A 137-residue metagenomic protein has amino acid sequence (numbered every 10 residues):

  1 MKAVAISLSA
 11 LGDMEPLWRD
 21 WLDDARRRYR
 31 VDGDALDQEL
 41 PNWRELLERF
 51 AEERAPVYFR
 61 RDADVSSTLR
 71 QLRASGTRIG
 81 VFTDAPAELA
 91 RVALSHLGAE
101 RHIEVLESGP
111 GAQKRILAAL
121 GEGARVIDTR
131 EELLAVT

Functional and structural regions predicted by a protein language model:
M1, R70-R73, A87, R91-T137: Asp-based, Mg2+/Mn2+-dependent phosphohydrolase catalytic module
M1-E39: Active-site neighborhood of HAD-like aspartate-dependent phosphohydrolases
P16-D20, A63, V92, T137: Generic recognition of short, well-ordered alpha-helical segments
V31, G76-R78, H102-I103: A generic structural motif
N42-E52: Short, basic/glycine-rich phosphate-binding loops at helix/coil junctions that contact nucleotide phosphates
E52-V81, R91: Short, acidic loop-to-helix structural element flanking the phosphoryl-transfer center in phosphate-processing enzymes
T83-A85: Conserved phosphate-coupling serine/threonine residues in phosphotransfer and NTP-handling enzymes
